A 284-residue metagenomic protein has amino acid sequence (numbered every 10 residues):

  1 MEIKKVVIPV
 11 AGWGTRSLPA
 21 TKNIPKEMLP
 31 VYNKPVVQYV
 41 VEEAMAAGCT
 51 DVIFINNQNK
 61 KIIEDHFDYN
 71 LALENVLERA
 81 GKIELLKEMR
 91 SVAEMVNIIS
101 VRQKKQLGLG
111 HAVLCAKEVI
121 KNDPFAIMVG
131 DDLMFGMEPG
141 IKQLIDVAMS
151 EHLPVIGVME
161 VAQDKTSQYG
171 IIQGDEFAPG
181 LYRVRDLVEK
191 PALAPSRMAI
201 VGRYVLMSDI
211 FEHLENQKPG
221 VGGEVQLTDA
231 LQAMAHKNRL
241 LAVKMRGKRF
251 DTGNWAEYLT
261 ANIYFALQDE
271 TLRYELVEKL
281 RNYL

Functional and structural regions predicted by a protein language model:
M1-I8, T15-R16, P30, K34-P124: Conserved N-terminal catalytic core of the sugar/cofactor nucleotidyltransferase
M1-V6, E275-R281: Positively charged, low-complexity intrinsically disordered leader regions
A11, N57, G130, M159-E160 (+1 more regions): Cofactor-binding loop segments of dinucleotide-utilizing enzymes, especially the Rossmann-like FAD- and NAD(P)+-binding
G12, Q58, D132, P139 (+2 more regions): Alpha-helix/helix-capping structural signal
M28, I98-S100, P154, L240-A242 (+1 more regions): Conserved beta-strand scaffold positions in the cores of enzyme catalytic domains, especially in NTP/NDP-utilizing
L73-N75, I83-I171, L206-S208, E215-Q217: Conserved beta-loop-beta/alpha segment of the NTase-like Rossmann-fold superfamily that binds/positions NTPs
L86-V96, D175-L181, A233-A235: Short, conserved catalytic or adaptor-binding loops enriched in Gly and charged residues
D146-M149, A178-E278: Catalytic-core segments of class I nucleotidyltransferases/pyrophosphorylases that form NMP-activated intermediates
